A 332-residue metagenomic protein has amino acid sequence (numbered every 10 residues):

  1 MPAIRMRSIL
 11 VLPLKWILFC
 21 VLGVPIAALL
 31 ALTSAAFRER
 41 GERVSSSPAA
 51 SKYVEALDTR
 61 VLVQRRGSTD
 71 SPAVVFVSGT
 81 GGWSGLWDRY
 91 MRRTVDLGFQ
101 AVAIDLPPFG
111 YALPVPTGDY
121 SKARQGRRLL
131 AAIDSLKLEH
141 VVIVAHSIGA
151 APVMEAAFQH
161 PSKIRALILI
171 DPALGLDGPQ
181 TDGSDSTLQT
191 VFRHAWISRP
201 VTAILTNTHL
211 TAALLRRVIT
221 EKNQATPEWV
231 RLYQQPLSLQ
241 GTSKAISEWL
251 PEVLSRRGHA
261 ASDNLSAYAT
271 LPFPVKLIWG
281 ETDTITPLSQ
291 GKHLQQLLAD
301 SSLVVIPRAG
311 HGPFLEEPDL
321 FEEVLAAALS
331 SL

Functional and structural regions predicted by a protein language model:
P2-V74, D96-F99, E139, S330-L332: Alpha/beta-hydrolase fold catalytic core
E42-R43, Q180, T202-A267: Conserved alpha/beta-hydrolase catalytic His-Asp/Glu region
V54-L57, Q64, A103-V144, I148 (+1 more regions): Active-site loop/oxyanion-hole signature of alpha/beta-hydrolase fold enzymes
R66-Y111: Conserved HGGG/HGGXW glycine-rich cap/lid loop of the alpha/beta-hydrolase fold
F158, L167-R199: Flexible "cap/lid" loop of the alpha/beta hydrolase fold
L271, L277-W279: Short beta-strand/loop motif that positions the catalytic acidic residue of the alpha/beta-hydrolase fold
T282-T286: Acidic catalytic loop of the alpha/beta-hydrolase fold
D300-L332: Catalytic active-site module of serine/aspartate enzymes centered on a nucleophile-bearing elbow/loop
